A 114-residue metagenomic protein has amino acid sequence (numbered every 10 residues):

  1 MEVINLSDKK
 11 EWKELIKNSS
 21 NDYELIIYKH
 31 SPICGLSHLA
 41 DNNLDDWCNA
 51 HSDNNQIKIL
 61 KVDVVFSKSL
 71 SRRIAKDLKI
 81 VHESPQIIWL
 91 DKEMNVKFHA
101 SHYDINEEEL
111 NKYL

Functional and structural regions predicted by a protein language model:
M1, E24, N55-I57, P85: A structural micro-motif
M1-D22: N-terminal leader/targeting and pre-domain segments
E2-I4, L60, K97-F98: Structural signal for short hydrophobic segments within the conserved structured cores of catalytic domains across
L6, K29, N54-S71: Thiol-based oxidoreductase modules, predominantly thioredoxin-like and allied folds used for disulfide exchange
L15-H51: Local sequence-structure signature of Cys/Sec-based thiol-disulfide redox active-site neighborhoods
A40-L44, L70, I74, N106: Amphipathic alpha-helical interface surfaces
L70-S84: Structural alpha/beta surface segment adjacent to cysteine/selenocysteine redox centers across thiol/disulfide enzymes
E83, W89-L114: Non-catalytic, surface beta->alpha helical segment in thiol-disulfide oxidoreductase systems
